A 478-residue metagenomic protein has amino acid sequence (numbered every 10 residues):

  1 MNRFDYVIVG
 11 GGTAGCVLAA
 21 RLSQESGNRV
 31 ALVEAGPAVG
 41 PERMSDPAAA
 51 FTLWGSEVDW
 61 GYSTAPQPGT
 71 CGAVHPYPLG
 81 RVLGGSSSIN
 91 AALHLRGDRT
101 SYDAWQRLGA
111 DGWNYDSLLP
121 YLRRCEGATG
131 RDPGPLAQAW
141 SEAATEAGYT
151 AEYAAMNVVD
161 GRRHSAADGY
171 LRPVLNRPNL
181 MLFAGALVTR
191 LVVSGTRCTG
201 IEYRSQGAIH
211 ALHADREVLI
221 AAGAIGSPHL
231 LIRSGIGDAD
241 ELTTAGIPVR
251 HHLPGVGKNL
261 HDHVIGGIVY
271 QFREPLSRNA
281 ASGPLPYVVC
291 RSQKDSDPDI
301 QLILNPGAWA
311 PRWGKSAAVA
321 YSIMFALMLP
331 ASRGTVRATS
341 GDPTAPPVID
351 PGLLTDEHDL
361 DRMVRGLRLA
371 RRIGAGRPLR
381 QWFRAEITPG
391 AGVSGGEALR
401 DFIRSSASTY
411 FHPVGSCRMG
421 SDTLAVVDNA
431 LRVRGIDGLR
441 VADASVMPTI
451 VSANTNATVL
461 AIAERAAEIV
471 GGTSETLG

Functional and structural regions predicted by a protein language model:
M1-F4, L119, R124-M156, R273-S277 (+2 more regions): FAD-dependent oxidoreductase catalytic-site/capping-region signature
M1-Y121, R250-L253, H263-I265, V269-Q271: N-terminal glycine-rich phosphate/pyrophosphate-binding loop and immediately adjacent elements
R3, S26-V30, P178-M181, D215-R216 (+1 more regions): Loop/turn elements at helix/coil->beta-strand transitions in domains of secreted/extracellular proteins
I8, G12-T13, V17, P135 (+3 more regions): Residue-level detector of alpha-helix initiation sites
R29-A31, G36-V39, L191, G200-A280 (+1 more regions): Glycine-rich loop(s) and the adjacent beta-strand/alpha-helix scaffold that form part
Q106-C198, G267-Q271, R278-N279, G390: Conserved redox-cofactor binding core of oxidoreductases
M181-F183, R250-H252, I303, A442: General small-molecule cofactor/ligand-binding pocket signal
